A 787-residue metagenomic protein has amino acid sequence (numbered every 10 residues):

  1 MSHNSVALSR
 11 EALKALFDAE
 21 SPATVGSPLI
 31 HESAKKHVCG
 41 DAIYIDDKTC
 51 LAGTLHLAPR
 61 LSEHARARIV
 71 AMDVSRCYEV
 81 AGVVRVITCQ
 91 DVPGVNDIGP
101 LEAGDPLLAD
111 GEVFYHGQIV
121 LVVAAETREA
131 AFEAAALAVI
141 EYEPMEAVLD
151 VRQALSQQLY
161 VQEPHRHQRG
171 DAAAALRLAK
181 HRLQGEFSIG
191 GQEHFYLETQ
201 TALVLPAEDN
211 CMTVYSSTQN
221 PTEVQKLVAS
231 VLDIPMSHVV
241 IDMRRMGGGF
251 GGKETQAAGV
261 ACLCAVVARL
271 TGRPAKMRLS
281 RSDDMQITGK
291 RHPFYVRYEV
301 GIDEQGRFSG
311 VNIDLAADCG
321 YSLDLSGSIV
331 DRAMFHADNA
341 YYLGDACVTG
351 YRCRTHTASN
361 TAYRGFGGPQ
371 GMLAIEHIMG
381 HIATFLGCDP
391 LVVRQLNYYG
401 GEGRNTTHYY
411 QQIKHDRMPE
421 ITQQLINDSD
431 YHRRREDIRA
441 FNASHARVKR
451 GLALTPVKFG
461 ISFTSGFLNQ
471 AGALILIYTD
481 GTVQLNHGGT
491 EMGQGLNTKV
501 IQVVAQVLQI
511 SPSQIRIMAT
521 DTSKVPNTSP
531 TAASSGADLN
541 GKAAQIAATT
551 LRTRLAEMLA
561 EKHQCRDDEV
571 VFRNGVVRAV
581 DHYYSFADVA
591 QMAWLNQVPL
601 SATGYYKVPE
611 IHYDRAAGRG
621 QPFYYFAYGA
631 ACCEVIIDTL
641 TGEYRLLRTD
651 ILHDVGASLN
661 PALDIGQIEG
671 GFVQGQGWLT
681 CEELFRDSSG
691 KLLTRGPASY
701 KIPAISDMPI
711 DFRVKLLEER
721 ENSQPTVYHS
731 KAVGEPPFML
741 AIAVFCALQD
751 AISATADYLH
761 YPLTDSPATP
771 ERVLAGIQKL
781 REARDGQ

Functional and structural regions predicted by a protein language model:
M1-E163, G185, L270: Flexible, low-hydrophobicity surface segments
S2-V6, C89-Q90, D233-H238, A268-A275 (+4 more regions): C-terminal catalytic domains of large/alpha subunits in multi-subunit enzymes
S27, S33-G40, R166-A202, P293-I378 (+3 more regions): Glycine-rich loop/linker segments at domain edges
N96-L101, A134-L137, S216, Q225-L227 (+11 more regions): Short acidic, glycine/serine/threonine-rich loops at helix termini
G111-E112, P235-S237, D242-M243, V267-S280 (+1 more regions): Conserved catalytic cysteine-centered active-site region of acyl-thioester-dependent Claisen-condensing enzymes
Q153-L232, Y398-T482, L693-I705, D711-K715: Helix-loop-helix junctions that connect adjacent transmembrane helices in secondary transporters/permeases, recognized
G247-G272, K276-R278, L496-V504: Thiamine diphosphate
F463-T464, L468-V525: Catalytic phosphate/nucleotide-handling subdomain of diverse soluble enzymes
